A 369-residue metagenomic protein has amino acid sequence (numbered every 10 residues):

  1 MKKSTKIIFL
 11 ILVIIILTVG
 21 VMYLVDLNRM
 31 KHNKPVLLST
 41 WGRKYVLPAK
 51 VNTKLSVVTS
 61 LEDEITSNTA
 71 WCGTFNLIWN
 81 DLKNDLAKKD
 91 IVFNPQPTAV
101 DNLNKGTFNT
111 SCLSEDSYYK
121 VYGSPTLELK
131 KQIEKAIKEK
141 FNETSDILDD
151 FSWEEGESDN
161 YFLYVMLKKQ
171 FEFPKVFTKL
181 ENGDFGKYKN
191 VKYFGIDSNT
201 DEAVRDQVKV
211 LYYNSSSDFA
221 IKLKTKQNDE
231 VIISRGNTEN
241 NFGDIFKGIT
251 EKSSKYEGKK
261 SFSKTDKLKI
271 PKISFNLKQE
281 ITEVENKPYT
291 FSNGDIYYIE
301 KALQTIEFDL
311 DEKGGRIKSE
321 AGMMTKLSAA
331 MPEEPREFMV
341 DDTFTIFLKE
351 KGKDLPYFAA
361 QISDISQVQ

Functional and structural regions predicted by a protein language model:
M1-I14: N-terminal Sec-pathway targeting helices
I15-V25: Hydrophobic alpha-helical membrane-insertion segments, chiefly the h-region of N-terminal signal peptides
D26-Q369: Hydrophobic-core positions in well-structured secondary-structure elements of globular domains
